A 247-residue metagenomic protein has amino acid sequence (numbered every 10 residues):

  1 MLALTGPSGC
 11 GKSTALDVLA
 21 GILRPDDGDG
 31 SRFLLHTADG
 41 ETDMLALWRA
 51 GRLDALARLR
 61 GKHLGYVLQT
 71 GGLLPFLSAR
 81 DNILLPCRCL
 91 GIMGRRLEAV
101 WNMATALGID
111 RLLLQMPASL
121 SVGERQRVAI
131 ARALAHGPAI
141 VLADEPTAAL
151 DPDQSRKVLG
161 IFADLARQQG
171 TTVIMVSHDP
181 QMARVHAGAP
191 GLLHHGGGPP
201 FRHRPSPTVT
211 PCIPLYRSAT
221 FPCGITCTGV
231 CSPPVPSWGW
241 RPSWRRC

Functional and structural regions predicted by a protein language model:
A20: Helix-to-loop junction immediately C-terminal to a conserved catalytic motif
G40-G65: ABC ATPase NBD coupling module
A46, R95-L112: Conserved ABC ATPase "signature" region
L77-L85: Short coil-to-helix segment of the ABC ATPase nucleotide-binding domain corresponding to the Q-loop/switch region
M116-Q126: Conserved ABC ATPase signature
A135-A139: A short, proline-enriched helix->beta-strand linker immediately N-terminal to the Walker B motif in ABC-type P-loop
V141-D144: Catalytic Walker B motif of ABC-type/P-loop ATPase nucleotide-binding domains
